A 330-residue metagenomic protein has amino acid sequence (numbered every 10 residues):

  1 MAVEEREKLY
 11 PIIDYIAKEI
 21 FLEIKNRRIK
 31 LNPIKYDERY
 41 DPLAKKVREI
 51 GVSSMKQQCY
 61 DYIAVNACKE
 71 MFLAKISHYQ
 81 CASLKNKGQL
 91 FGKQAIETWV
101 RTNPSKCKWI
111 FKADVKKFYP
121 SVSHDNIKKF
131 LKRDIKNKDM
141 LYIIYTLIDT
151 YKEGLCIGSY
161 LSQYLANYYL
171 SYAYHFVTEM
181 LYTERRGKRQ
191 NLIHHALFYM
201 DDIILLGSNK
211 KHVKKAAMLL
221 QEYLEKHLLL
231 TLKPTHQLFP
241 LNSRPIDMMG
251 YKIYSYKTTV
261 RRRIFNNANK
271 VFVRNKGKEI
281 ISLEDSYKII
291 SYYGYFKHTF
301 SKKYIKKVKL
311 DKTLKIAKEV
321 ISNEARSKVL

Functional and structural regions predicted by a protein language model:
M1-L22, L330: Non-catalytic, polymerase-adjacent accessory regions of viral genome-replication enzymes
I16-N26, A216-L228: Inter-domain linker/hinge segments that demarcate the starts of reverse transcriptase and RNase H-type modules
I20-K45, C59, I135-T150: Reverse-transcriptase-like RNA-dependent polymerase core
E23, E97-M200, I204-Q221, F239-P240: Conserved polymerase palm-domain catalytic core
K45-S77, K152-M180: Conserved pre-motif C helix in the palm subdomain of viral-like polymerases
S53, Q58, Y62, C68 (+5 more regions): Right-hand nucleic-acid polymerase module
D61-S123: Active-site-proximal segment of RNA-dependent polymerases
S83-G92, H195-A196, I204, L238-S243: Beta-rich nucleic-acid/ligand-interaction surfaces
